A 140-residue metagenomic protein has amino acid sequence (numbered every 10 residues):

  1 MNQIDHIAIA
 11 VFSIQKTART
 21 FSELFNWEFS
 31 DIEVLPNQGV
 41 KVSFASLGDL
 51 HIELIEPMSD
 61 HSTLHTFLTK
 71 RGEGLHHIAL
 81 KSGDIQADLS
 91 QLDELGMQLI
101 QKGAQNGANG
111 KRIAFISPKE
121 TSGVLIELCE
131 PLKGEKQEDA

Functional and structural regions predicted by a protein language model:
M1-V40, L47, S62: Long, hydrophobic N-terminal alpha-helical segment
I4-I7, F21, A45, I52-I55 (+4 more regions): Short, structured motif recognition centered on aromatic/hydrophobic residues
I4-S13, S43-S46, T66-Q91: Vicinal oxygen chelate
T17, E28, I52, D60-T63 (+2 more regions): Short loop/beta submotifs within extracellular cysteine-rich repeat domains
R19, E23, Q86-E94: Replace "anionic and nucleotidyl ligands
F29, L35, L54-T66, L99 (+1 more regions): Intrinsic, low-complexity N-terminal interaction/targeting segments
S43-F44, L89-A140: Vicinal oxygen chelate
G48-L50, M58-S59, G83, K119-T121 (+1 more regions): Short loop segments at secondary-structure junctions
